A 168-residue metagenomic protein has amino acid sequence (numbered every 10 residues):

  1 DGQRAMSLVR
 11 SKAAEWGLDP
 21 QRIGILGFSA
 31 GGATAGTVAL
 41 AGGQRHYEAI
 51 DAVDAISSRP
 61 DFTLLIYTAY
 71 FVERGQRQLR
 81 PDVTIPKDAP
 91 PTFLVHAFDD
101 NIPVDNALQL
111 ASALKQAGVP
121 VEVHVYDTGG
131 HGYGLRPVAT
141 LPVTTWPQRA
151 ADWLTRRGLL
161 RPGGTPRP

Functional and structural regions predicted by a protein language model:
G2-S7, K12, A113-A117, E122: Serine-hydrolase-like catalytic core of hydrolytic proteins
Q3-K87, R167: Primarily recognizes the serine-hydrolase "nucleophile elbow" in alpha/beta-hydrolase and SGNH/GDSL folds
L18, P90, V119: Short glycine/serine/threonine/alanine-rich loop segments
A30-A33, A69-V72, F98-N101, T128-G132: Solvent-exposed loop/turn segments at secondary-structure junctions within structured extracellular/periplasmic domains
G31, T84, D99-D100, S112 (+1 more regions): Formylglycine-dependent sulfatase
F93-H96: Short beta-strand/loop motif that positions the catalytic acidic residue of the alpha/beta-hydrolase fold
N101-L108: Conserved alpha/beta-hydrolase "acid-adjacent" motif
L108-A111, K115-P168: C-terminal catalytic histidine-bearing segment of alpha/beta-hydrolase fold enzymes
